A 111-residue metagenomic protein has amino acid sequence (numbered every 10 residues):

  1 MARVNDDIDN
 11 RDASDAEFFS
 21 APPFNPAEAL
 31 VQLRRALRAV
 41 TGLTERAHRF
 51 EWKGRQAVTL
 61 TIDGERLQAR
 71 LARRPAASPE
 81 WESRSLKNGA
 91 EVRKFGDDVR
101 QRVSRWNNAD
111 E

Functional and structural regions predicted by a protein language model:
M1-E111: Charge-dense, helix-prone N-terminal extensions
